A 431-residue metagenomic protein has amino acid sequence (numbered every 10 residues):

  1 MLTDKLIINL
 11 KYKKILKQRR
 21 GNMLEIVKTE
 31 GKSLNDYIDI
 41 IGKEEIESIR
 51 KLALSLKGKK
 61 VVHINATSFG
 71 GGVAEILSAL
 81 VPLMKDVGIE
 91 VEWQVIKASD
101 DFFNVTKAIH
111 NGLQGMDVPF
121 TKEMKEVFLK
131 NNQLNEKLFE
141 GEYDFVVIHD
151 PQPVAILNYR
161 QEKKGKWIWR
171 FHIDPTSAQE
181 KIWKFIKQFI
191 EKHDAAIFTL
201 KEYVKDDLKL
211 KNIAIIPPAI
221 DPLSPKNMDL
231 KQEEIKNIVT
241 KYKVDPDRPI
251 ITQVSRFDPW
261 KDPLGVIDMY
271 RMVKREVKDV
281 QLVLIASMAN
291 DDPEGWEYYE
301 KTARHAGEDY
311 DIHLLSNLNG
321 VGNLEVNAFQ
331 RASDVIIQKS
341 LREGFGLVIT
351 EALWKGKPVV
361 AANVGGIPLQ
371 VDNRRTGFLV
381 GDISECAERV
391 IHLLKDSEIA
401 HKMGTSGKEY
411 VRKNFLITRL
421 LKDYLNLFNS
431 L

Functional and structural regions predicted by a protein language model:
V62, V239-K261, I267, L282-V283: Conserved donor-binding/catalytic core segment of Leloir-type glycosyltransferases
D207, V364-R374, F378-V380: Short acidic/histidine- and often glycine-rich active-site loop of Leloir-type glycosyltransferases that engages
A286, N290-A328: Nucleotide-activated donor-binding/catalytic signature segment of Leloir-type glycosyltransferases, i.e., the conserved
L341: Aromatic "clamp/platform" in nucleotide-sugar-dependent glycosyltransferases that forms part of the donor/acceptor
G346-I349, I367: Short glycine/serine-rich donor-binding loops of glycosyltransferases
I349, P358-A361, V371: Short hydrophobic beta-strand element within catalytic cores of glycosyltransferases and related nucleotide-activated
N373-S384, H392-S397: Conserved acidic donor-binding segment of nucleotide-sugar-dependent glycosyltransferases
H392, I399-K413, L420-N426: A short, well-ordered alpha-helix in the C-terminal region of glycosyltransferases
